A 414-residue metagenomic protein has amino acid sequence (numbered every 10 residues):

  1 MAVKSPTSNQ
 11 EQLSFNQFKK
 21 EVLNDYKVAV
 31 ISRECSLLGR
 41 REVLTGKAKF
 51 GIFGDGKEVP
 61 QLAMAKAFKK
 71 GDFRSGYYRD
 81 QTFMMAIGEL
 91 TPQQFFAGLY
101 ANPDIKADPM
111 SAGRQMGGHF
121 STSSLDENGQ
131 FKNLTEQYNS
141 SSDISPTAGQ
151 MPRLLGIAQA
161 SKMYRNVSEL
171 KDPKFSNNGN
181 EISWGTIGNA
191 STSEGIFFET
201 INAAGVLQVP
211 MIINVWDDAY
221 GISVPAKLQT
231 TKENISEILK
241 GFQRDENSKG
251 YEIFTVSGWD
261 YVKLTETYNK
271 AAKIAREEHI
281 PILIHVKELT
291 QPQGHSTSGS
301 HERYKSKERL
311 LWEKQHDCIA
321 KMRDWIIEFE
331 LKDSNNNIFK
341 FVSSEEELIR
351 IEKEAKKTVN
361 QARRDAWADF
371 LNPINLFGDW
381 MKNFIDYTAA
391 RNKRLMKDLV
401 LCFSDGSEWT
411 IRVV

Functional and structural regions predicted by a protein language model:
M1-P60, K66-F68, P292-V414: Conserved acidic/glycine
E34-N214, G221, P225-Q243, S248: Cofactor-binding active-site loop characterized by glycine-rich and histidine/acidic residues
P60, Q81-M85, T192-S193, A219-S223 (+4 more regions): Flexible loop/turn segments at secondary-structure boundaries
K66, G71-F73, K270-K273, A366: Domain-wide signal for the mature, well-folded portions of proteins, strongly enriched in nucleus-encoded organellar
P152, K162-R165, D172, S176-E181 (+2 more regions): Conserved thiamine diphosphate
F197-T200, E266-K273: Glycine-rich, charged/polar anion/phosphate-binding loops that engage phosphate groups from diverse ligands
